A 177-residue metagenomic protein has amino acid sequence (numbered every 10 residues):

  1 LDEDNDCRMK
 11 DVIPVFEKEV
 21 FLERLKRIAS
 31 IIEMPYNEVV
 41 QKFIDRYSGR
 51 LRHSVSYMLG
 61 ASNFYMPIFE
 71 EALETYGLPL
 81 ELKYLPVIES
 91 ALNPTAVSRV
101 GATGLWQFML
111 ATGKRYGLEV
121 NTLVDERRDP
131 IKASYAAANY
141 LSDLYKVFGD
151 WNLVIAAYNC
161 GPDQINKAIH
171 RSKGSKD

Functional and structural regions predicted by a protein language model:
L1-Y76: An acidic, Gly/Ser/Thr/Pro-rich helix-cap/linker signature
F43-Y57, L92-A102, Q107-L153, I169-D177: Substrate-binding clefts and substrate-entry loops adjacent to catalytic sites of polymer-processing enzymes acting on
P67, E71, K83, Y135-S142 (+1 more regions): Solvent-exposed, polar/charged alpha-helical surfaces in well-ordered, non-transmembrane soluble domains, broadly
T75-L78, V147: Membrane-interface junctions
L78-T95, V154-N159: Short, functionally critical alpha-helical segments immediately adjacent to catalytic or ligand/cofactor-binding
P162: Active-site-adjacent helix/loop patches that line small-molecule binding or acyl-intermediate pockets
